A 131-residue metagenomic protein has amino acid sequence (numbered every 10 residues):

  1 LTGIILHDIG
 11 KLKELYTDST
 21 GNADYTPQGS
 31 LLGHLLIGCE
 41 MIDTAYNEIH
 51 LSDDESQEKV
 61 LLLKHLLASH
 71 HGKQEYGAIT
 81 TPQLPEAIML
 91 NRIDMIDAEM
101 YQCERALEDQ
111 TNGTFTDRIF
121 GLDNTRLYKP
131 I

Functional and structural regions predicted by a protein language model:
L1-Q110: Divalent metal-dependent catalytic cores for phosphoryl transfer on phosphate-bearing substrates
G21, P27, R118, D123-N124: Glycine-rich, flexible loop/turn motifs
N91, E108, G113-F120, K129-I131: N-terminal intrinsically disordered, cationic/polar leader segments that include organellar targeting peptides
D97, L127-Y128: Amphipathic, Lys/Arg-enriched alpha-helical patches that create a basic surface for binding polyanionic ligands
